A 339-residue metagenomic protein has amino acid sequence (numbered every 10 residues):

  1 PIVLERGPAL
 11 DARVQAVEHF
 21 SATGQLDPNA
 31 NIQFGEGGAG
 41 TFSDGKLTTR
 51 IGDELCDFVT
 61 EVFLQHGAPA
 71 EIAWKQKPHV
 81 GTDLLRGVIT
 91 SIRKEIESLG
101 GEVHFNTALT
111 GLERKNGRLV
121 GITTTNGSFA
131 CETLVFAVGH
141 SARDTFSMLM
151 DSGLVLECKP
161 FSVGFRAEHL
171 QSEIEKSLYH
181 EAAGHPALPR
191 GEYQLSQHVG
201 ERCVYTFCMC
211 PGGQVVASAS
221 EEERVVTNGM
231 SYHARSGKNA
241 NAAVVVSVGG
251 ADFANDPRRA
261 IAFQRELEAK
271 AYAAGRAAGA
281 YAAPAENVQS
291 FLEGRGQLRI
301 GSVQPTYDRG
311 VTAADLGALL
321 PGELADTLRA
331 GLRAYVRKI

Functional and structural regions predicted by a protein language model:
P1-F42, K46-I339: Residues forming the flavin
